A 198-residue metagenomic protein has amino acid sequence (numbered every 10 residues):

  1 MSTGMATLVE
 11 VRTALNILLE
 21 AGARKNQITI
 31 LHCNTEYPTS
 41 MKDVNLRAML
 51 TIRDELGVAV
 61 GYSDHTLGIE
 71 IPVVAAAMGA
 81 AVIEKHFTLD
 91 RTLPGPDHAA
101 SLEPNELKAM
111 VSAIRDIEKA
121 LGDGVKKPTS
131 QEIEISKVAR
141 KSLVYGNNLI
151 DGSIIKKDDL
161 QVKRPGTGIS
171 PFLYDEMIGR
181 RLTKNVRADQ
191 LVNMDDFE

Functional and structural regions predicted by a protein language model:
M1-E198: Catalytic cores and adjacent flexible loops of soluble metabolic enzymes that perform enolate/carbanion chemistry on
